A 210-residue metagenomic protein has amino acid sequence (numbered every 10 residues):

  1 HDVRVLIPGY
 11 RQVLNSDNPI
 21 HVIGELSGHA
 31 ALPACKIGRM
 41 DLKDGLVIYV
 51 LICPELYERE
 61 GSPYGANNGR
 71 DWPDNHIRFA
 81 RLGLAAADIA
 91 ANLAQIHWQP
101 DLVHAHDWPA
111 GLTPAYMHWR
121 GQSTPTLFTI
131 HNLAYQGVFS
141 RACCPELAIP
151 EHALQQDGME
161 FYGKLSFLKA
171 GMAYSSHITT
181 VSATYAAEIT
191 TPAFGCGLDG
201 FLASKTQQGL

Functional and structural regions predicted by a protein language model:
H1-L210: Catalytic cores of nucleotide-sugar-dependent glycosyltransferases that transfer UDP/GDP/TDP-activated
